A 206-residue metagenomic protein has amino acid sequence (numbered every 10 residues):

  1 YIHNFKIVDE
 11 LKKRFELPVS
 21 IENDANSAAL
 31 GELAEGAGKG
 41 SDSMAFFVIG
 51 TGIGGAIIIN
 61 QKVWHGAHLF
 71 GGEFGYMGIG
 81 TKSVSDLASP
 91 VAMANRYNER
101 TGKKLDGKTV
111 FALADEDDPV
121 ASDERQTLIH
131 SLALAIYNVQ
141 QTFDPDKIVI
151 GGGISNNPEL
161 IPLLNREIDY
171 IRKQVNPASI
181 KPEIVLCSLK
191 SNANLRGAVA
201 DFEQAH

Functional and structural regions predicted by a protein language model:
Y1-H3: A charged helix-plus-loop insertion that forms the helical arch/lid used to bind and gate nucleic-acid substrates
D9-L17, G31-S41, V63, G78-H206: ATP-binding/phosphotransfer module of carbohydrate and carboxylate kinases, centering on a glycine-rich
V19-N23: General beta-strand structural signal in soluble alpha/beta enzymes
D24, G50, A198: Active-site glycine-centered loops adjacent to acidic/histidine catalytic or metal-binding residues that shape
M44-V48, G54, V149: Short glycine-aspartate micro-motif
I59-N60: A cytosolic small-molecule/anion-sensing beta-strand core signal
G71-E73: A short acidic/small-residue loop/turn micro-motif
